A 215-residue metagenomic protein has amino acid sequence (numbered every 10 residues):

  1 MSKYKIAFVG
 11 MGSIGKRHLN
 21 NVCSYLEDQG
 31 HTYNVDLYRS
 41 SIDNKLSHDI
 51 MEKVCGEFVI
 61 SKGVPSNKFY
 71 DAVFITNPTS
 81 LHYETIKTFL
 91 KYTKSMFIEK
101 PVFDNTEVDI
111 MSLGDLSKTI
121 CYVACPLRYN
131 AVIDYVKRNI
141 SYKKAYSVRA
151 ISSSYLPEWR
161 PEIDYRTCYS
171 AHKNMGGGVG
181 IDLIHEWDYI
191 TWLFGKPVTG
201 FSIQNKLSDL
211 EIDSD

Functional and structural regions predicted by a protein language model:
M1-V54, K68: N-terminal Rossmann-like dinucleotide-binding module
S2-Y4, Y33, T119, K143-Y146: Nucleotide donor/acceptor-binding cores
S47-E57, I110-L116: Short, conserved SAM-binding/catalytic segment of Class I S-adenosyl-L-methionine-dependent methyltransferases
I60-F69, S112-L113: Short amphipathic alpha-helix with an adjacent loop that forms part of the alpha/beta core around
D71-R128: Beta-strand-loop-alpha-helix segment that lines the small-molecule cofactor/substrate pocket of alpha/beta enzymes
L127-F201, S208-D209: Predominantly a Rossmann-like dinucleotide-binding segment in NAD(P)-dependent oxidoreductases
E211-D215: A short, glycine/Asx- and small/polar-enriched loop/turn that sits immediately N-terminal to a beta-strand
